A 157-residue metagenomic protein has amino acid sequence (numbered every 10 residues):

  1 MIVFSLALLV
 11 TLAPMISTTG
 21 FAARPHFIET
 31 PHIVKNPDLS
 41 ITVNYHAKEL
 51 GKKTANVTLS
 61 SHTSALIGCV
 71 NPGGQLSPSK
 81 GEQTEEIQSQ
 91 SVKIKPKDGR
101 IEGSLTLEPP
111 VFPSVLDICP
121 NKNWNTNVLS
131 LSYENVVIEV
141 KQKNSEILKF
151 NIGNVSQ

Functional and structural regions predicted by a protein language model:
M1-L6: Bacterial N-terminal signal peptides that target proteins for export
V10-T19: C-terminal segment of classical bacterial N-terminal signal peptides
A22-Q157: Mature extracytoplasmic or otherwise solvent-exposed domains
